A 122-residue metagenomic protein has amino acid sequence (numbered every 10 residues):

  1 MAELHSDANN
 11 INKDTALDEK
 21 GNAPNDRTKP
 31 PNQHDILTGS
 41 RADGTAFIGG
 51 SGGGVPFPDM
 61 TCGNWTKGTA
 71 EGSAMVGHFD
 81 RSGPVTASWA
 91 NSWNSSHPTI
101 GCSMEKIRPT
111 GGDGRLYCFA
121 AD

Functional and structural regions predicted by a protein language model:
M1-D122: Secreted/extracellular ectodomain signature
